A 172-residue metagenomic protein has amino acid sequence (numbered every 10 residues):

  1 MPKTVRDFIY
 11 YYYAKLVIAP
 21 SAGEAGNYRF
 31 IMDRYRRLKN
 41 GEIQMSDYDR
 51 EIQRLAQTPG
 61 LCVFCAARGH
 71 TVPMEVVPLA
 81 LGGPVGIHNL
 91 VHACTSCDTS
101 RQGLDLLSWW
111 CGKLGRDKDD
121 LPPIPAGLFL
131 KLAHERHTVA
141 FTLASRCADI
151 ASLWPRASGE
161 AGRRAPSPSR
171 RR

Functional and structural regions predicted by a protein language model:
M1-I9, Y13: Short helix-coil boundary/hinge micro-motifs
Y11-L61, D120-S145, D149: Short, charged surface segments at domain edges that flank catalytic/cofactor-binding sites
A19-A22, R37, L79, T99 (+1 more regions): Compositionally biased, low-complexity repeat tracts
N27, S46, P78, G86 (+3 more regions): Alpha-helix initiation/capping motif
L61-D117: Histidine-centered nuclease catalytic patch
T99-R172: A detector for short metal-coordination/catalytic motifs
